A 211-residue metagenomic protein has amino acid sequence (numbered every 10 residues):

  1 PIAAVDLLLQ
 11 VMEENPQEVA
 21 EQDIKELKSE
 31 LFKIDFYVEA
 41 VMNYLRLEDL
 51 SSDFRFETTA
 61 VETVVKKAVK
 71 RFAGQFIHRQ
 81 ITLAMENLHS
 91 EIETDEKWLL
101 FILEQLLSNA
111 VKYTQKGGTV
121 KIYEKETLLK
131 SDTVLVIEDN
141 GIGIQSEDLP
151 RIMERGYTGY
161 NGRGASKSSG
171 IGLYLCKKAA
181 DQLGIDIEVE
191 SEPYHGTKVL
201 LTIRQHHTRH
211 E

Functional and structural regions predicted by a protein language model:
S29-I34: Short alpha-helical segment of the dimerization/phosphotransfer core of two-component systems
D49-F54, E91-T94: Conserved micro-motifs of the catalytic ATP-binding
Q75-M85: Short conserved segments within the C-terminal catalytic ATPase subdomain
A110-V111: Short helix-loop "hinge" at the ATP-lid/N-box region of the Bergerat-fold HATPase_c
D139: Acidic ATP/Mg2+-coordinating residue in the GHKL
I144-Y157: Short conserved segment of the HATPase_c
